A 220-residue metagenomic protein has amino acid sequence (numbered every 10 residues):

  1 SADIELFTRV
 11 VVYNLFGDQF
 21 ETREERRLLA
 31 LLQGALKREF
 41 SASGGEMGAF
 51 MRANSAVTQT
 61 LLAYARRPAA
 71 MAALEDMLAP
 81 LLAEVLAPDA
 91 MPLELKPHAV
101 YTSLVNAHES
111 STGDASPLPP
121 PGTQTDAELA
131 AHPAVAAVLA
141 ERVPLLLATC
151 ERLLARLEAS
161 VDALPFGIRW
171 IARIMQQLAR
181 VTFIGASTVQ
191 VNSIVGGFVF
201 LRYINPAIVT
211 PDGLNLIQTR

Functional and structural regions predicted by a protein language model:
S1-R220: Extended alpha-helical scaffold/tether regions of large eukaryotic proteins that assemble membrane-trafficking
